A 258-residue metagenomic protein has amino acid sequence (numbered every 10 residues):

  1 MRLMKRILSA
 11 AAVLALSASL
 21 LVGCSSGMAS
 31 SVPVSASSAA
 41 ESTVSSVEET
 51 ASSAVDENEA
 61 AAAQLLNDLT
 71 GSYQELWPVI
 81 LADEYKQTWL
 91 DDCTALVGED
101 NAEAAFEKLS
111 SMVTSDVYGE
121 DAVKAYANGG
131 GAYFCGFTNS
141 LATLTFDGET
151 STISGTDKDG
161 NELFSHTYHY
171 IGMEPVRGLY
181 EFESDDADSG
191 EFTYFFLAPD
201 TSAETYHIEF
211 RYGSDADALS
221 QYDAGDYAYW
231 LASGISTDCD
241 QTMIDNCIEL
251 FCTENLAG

Functional and structural regions predicted by a protein language model:
M1-A11: Bacterial N-terminal signal peptides that target proteins for export
A11-L21: Bacterial N-terminal signal peptides
L21-A36, A40: Bacterial lipoprotein signal-peptidase II cleavage site
D56-Q74: N-terminal helix-cap/turn-to-beta initiation motif at the start of protein domains
V79-M112: Internal, charge-rich low-complexity segments
S111-D121: Long amphipathic alpha-helical protein-interaction segments
A125-G258: Calycin-type beta-barrel ligand-binding domains and close structural analogs
